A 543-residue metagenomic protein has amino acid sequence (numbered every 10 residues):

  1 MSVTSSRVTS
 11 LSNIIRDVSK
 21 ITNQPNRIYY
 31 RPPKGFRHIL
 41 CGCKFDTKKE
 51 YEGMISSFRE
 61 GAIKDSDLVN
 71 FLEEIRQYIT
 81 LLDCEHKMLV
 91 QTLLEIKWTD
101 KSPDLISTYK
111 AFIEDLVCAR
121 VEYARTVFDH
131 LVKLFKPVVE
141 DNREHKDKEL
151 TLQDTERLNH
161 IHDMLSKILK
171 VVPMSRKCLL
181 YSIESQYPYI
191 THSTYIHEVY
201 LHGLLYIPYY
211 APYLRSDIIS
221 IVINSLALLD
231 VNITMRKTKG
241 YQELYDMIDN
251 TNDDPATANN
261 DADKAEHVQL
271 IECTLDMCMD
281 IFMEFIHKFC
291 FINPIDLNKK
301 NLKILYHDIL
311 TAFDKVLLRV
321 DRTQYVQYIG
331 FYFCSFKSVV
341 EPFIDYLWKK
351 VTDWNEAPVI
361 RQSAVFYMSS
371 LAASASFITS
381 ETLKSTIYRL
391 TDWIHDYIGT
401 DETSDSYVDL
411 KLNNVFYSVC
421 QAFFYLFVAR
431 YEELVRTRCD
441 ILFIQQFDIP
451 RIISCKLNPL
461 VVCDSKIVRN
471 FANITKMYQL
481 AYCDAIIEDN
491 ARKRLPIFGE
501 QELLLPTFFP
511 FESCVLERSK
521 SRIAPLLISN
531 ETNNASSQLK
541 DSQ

Functional and structural regions predicted by a protein language model:
S2-I190, I196-Y200: Long amphipathic alpha-helical scaffold regions
S2-T4, V8-T9, I15, L150-E156 (+7 more regions): Extended, charge-rich alpha-helical scaffold/interaction domains
N26-P32, A62-L72, P103-K110, D154-H162 (+5 more regions): HEAT-repeat alpha-solenoid elements in large eukaryotic scaffold proteins
Y29-K34, F45-G53, D83-T92, S107 (+12 more regions): Short sequence/structural elements of tandem HEAT/ARM alpha-solenoid repeats
I63, I96-D104, C118-A119, L152 (+9 more regions): Short coil/turn segments at helix-helix junctions and helix-capping linkers within large alpha-helical proteins
F71-I79, L93-L94, Y109-A119, F135-K136 (+11 more regions): Hydrophobic residues within the alpha-helices of tandem HEAT/HEAT-like
V121-K315: Alpha-helical repeat/alpha-solenoid scaffolds of the HEAT/ARM/MIF4G superfamily and closely related elongated all-alpha
Q327-Q543: Eukaryotic scaffolding regions of large macromolecular assemblies
